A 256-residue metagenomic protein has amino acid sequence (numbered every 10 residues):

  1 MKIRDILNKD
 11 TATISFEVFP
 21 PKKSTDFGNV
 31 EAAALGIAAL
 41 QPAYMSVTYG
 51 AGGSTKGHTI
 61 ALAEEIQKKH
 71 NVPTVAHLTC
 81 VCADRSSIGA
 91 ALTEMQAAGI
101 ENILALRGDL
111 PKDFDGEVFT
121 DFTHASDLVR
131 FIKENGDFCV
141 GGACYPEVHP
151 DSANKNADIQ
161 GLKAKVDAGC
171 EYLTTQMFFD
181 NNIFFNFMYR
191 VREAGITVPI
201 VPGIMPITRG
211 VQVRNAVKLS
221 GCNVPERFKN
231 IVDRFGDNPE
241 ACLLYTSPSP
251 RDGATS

Functional and structural regions predicted by a protein language model:
M1-S15: N-terminal amphipathic alpha-helix/helix-capping segment at the start of soluble metabolic enzymes
I14-V18, M45-V47, T74-L78, A105 (+3 more regions): Hydrophobic faces of well-ordered beta-strands that scaffold small-molecule active sites in alpha/beta enzyme cores
F16-G28, V75-S86, A143-N156, R234-L244: Active-site mouth loops of central-metabolism enzymes
G28-Y44, L92-I103, T123-C139, D151-E171 (+1 more regions): Alpha/beta enzyme core
A43-I60, L110-F119, T174-F184: Glycine-rich, proline-tolerant flexible connector loops at the mouths of alpha/beta enzymes
K56-V75, F122-G141, M188-V201: Alpha-helix-loop-beta-strand connector modules within alpha/beta enzyme cores
C80-T93, F122: Glycine-rich anion/phosphate-binding loops
Y245-P250: Conserved small/polar residues in nucleotide/adenosyl-binding loops
